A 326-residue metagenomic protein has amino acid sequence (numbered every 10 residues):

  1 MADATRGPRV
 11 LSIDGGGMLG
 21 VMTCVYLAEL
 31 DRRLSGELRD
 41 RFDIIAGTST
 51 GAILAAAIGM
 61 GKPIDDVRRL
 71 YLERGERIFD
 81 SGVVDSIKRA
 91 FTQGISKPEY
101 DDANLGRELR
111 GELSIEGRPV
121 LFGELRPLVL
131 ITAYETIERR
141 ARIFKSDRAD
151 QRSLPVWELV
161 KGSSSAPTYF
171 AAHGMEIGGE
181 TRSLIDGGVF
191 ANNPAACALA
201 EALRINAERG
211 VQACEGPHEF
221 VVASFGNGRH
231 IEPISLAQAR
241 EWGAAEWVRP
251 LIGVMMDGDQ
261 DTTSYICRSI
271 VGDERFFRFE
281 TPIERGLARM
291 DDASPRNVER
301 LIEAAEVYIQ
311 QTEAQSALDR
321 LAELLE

Functional and structural regions predicted by a protein language model:
D3-T5, S96, A171, M175-T181 (+5 more regions): C-terminal helical/tail subdomains of lipid-metabolizing enzymes
A4-E112, S153-V160, A305: Patatin-like phospholipase
V10-I13, D43-S49, V129-A133, L184 (+2 more regions): Extended hydrophobic secondary-structure segments that form protein cores and membrane-embedded regions
G15-M18, T50-I53, Y134-E138, R148-A149 (+3 more regions): Conserved beta-strand elements of beta-rich interaction domains across eukaryotes, especially beta-propellers
T23-Y26, I58-G61, I143-D147, A195-C197 (+3 more regions): Short coil/turn segments at secondary-structure boundaries
T48, I53-R69, A195-F220: Classical protein tyrosine phosphatase
A56-A149, F170, E180-R182, F277-F279 (+3 more regions): Patatin-like phospholipase catalytic region
G123-A207: Active-site gating loop/helix substructures
